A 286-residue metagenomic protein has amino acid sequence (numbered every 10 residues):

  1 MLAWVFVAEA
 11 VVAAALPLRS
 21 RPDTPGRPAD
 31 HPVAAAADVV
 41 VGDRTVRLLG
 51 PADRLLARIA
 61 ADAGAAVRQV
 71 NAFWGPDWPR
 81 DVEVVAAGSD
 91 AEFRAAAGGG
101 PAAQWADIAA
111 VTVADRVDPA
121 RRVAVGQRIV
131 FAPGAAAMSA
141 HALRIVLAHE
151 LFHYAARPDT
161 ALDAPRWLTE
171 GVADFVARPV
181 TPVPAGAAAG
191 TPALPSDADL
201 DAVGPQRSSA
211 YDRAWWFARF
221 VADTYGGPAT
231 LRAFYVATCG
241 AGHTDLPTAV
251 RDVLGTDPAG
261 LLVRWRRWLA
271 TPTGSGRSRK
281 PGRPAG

Functional and structural regions predicted by a protein language model:
M1-T45, L49-D53, A57-G64, R68 (+1 more regions): N-terminal low-structure segments adjacent to metalloprotease catalytic domains across cellular compartments
V5-F6, S20-P22, L151, Y235 (+1 more regions): Generic low-complexity, intrinsically disordered sequence content enriched in small uncharged/hydrophobic residues
V7, D77, D81, I108 (+3 more regions): Enriched - but not universal
A14, P76, R116, V130 (+2 more regions): Compositionally biased, intrinsically disordered/low-complexity regions enriched for serine, proline and threonine
A14-P28, Q127-P133, V172-A177, A189-T191 (+1 more regions): Short, mixed-charge, low-aromatic patches
A34-L151, P158-P165, V183, L246: Juxtacatalytic substrate-recognition/specificity segment
R121, H141-V146, Y154, P158-G286: Acidic/His/Gly-enriched intrinsically disordered linker/tail segments that often contain short helix/coil "MoRF-like"
